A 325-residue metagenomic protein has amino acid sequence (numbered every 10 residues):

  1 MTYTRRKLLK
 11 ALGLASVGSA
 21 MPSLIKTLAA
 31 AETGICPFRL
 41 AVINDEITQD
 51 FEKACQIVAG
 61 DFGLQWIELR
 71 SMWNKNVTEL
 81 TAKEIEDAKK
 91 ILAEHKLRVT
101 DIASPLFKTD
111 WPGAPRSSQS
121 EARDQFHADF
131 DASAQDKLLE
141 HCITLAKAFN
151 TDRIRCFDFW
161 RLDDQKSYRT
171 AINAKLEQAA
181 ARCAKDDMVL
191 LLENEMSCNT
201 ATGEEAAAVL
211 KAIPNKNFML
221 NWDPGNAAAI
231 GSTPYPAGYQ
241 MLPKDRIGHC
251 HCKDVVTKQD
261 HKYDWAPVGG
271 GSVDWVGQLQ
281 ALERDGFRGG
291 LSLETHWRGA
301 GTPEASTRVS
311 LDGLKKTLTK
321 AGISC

Functional and structural regions predicted by a protein language model:
T2-A41, T48-Q65, A93-K96, W111 (+1 more regions): Histidine-acidic metal/acid-base catalytic patches
L12-L24, E32, A54-Q56, T109-L220 (+2 more regions): Active-site acidic/histidine proton-transfer and metal-coordination neighborhood in alpha/beta enzyme cores
V42-E46, L69-W73, D101-L106, C156-D158 (+4 more regions): A cross-domain feature marking catalytic cores of carbohydrate-active enzymes and several ubiquitous metabolic/repair
R70-D87, L92, R161-D163: Glycine-rich, proline-tolerant flexible connector loops at the mouths of alpha/beta enzymes
M72-W73, V77, Q119-A122, F159 (+2 more regions): Vicinal oxygen chelate
K75-T78, K108-G113, G301: Short active-site-adjacent helix-start/loop capping segments
D87, I91-E94, K137-H141, A174 (+3 more regions): A non-catalytic, amphipathic alpha-helix used as a structural packing/dimerization or gating element in enzyme scaffolds
K96-P112: Glycine-rich, aromatic-flanked loop segments that form ligand/cofactor-binding clefts across common enzyme folds
